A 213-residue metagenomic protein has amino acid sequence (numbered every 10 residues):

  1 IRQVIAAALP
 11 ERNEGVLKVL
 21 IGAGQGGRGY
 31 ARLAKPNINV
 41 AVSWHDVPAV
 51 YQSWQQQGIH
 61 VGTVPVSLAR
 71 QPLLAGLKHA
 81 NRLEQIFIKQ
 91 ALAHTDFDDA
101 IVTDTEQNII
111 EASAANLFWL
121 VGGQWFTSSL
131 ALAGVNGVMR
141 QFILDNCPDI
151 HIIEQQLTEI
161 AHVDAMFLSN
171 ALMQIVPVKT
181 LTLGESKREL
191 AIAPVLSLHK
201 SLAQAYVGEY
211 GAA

Functional and structural regions predicted by a protein language model:
Q3-A7, G22, G27-A213: Helix-start/capping segments and mature chain N-termini
R12-I21, R28: Ordered, amphipathic secondary-structure segments that act as subunit-interaction surfaces in large macromolecular
